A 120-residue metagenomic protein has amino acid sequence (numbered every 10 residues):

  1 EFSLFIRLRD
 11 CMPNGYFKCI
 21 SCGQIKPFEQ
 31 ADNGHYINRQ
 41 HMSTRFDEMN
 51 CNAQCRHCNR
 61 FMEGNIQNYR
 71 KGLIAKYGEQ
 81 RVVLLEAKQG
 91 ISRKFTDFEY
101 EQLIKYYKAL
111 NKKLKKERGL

Functional and structural regions predicted by a protein language model:
E1-K18, R93-D97: Short, charged surface segments at domain edges that flank catalytic/cofactor-binding sites
K18-C51: Histidine-centered nuclease catalytic patch
G23, P27, C51-Y77: Short Cys/His-centered divalent metal-binding micro-motifs
R39-C51, I74-Q89: Short microdomains enriched in Cys/His and/or Lys/Arg
R81-L120: Short flanking/linker segments adjacent to small metal-binding domains or redox-active Cys/His motifs
